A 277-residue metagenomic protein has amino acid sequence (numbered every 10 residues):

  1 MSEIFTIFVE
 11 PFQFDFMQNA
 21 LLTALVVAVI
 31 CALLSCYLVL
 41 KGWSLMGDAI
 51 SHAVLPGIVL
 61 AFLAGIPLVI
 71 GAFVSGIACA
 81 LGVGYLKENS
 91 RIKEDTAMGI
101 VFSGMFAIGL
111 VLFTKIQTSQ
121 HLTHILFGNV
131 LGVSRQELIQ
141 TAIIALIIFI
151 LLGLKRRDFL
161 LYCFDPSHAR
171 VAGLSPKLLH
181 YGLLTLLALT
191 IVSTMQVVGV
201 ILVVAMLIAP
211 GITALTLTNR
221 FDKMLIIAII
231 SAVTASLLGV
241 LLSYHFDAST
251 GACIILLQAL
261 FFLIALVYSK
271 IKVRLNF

Functional and structural regions predicted by a protein language model:
E3-N19, S90, A97-R157: Transmembrane helix-bundle core of multi-pass membrane transporters and related energy-transducing complexes
F16, A20, A24, L68-A72 (+8 more regions): Residue-level signature of transmembrane alpha-helical entry/exit and packing/kink sites in multi-pass membrane
A20, L68-G76, D95-G99, A142 (+2 more regions): Loop-to-transmembrane alpha-helix initiation sites
C36-T118, A214-I226, S243-F246, S269-I271: Short loop segments and helix-boundary regions at transmembrane helix junctions of multi-pass inner-membrane proteins
V130, A188-G211: Inter-helical junctions in multi-pass inner-membrane proteins, predominant in energy-converting antiporter-like
I150-L183: Membrane-helix/interface signature in polytopic inner-membrane proteins
I201-A252: Transmembrane alpha-helical segments in multi-pass inner-membrane proteins
G251-F277: Cytosolic-side transmembrane-helix boundaries in multi-pass membrane proteins
